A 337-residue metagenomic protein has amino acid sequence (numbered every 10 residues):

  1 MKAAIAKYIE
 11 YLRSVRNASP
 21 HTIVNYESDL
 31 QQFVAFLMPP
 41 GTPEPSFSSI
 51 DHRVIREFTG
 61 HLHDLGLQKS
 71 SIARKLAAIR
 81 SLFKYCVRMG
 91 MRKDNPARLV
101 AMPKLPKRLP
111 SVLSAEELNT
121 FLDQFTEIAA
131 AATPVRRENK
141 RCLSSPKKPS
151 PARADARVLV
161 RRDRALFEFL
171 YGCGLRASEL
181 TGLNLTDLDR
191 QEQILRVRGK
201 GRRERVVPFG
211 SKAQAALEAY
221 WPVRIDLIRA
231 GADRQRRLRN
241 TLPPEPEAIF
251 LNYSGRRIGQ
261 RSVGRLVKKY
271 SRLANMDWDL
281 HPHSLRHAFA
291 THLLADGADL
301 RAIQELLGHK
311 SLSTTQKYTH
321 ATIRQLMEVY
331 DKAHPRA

Functional and structural regions predicted by a protein language model:
M1-A337: Conserved catalytic core of the tyrosine transesterase superfamily
